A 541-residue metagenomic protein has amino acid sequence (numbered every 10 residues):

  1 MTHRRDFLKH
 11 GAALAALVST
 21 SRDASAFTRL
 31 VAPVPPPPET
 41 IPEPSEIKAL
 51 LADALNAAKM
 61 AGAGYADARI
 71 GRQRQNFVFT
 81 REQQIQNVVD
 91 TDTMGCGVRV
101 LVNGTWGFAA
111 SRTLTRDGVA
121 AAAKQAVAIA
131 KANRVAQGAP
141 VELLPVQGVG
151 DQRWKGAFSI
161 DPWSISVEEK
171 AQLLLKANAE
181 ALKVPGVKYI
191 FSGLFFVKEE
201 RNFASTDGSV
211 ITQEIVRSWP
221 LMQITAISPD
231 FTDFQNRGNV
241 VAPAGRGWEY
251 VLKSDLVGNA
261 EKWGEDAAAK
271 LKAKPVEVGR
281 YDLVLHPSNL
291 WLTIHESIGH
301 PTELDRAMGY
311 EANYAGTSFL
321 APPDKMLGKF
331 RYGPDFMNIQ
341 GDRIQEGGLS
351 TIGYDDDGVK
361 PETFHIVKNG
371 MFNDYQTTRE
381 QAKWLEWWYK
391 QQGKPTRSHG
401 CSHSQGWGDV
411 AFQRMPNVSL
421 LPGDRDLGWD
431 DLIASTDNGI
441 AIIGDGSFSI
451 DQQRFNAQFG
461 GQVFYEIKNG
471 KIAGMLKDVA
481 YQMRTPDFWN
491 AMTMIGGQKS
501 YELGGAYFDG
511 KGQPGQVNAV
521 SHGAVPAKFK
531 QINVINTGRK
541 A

Functional and structural regions predicted by a protein language model:
T2-A541: N-terminal small-residue-enriched
